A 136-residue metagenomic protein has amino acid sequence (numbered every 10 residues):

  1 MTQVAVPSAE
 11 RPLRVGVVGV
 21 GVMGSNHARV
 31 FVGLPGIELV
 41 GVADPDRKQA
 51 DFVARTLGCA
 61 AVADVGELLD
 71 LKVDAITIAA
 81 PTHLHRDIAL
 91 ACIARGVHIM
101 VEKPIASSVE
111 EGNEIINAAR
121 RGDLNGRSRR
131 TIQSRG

Functional and structural regions predicted by a protein language model:
M1-T56: N-terminal Rossmann-like dinucleotide-binding module
V18, E102, R129: Short hydrophobic "strand-cap" motifs at the C-terminus of beta-strands
V22, K48-Q49, H83-R86, S107 (+1 more regions): Short alpha-helical
H27, L57-A118: Beta-loop-alpha module in the N-terminal Rossmann-like domain of NAD(P)-dependent dehydrogenases, especially those
L34, L71, R135: Acidic-histidine catalytic/liganding microenvironments
I37, V97, L124-G126: Short, well-ordered coil/turn segments that N-cap beta-strands
V40, V62, R127: General small-molecule cofactor/ligand-binding pocket signal
A106-G136: A contiguous active-site-proximal alpha/beta segment in oxidoreductase catalytic domains
